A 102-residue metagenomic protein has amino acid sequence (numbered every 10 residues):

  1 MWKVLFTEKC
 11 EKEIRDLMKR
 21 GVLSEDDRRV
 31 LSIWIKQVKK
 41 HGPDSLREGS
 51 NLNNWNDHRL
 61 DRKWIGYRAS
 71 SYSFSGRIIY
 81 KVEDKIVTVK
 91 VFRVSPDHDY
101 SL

Functional and structural regions predicted by a protein language model:
M1-F74, E83-L102: Basic, Lys/Arg-enriched alpha-helical interface segments
